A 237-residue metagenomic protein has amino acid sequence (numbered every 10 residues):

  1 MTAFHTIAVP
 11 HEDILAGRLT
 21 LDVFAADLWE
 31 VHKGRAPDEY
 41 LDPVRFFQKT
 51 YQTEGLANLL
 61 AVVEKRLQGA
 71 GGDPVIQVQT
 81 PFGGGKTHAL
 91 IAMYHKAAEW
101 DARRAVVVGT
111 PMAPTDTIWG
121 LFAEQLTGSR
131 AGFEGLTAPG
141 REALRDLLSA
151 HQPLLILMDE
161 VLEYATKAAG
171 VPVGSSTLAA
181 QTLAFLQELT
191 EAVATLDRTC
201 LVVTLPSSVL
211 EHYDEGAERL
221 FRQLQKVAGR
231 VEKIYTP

Functional and structural regions predicted by a protein language model:
M1-P81, I91, R219-P237: Walker A/P-loop-proximal flanking segment of P-loop NTPase domains
L60-L67, Q79, L90-A98, A123 (+6 more regions): Short, well-ordered alpha-helical packing segments
K86: Conserved lysine of the Walker
H95, D101-V107, M112-G132: Conserved NTP-binding/hydrolysis module of P-loop NTPases
A102-D116, E188-P237: Conserved P-loop NTPase catalytic core
V107-T110, I156-A168, T204-S207: Short loop/turn segments at strand-loop or loop-helix junctions that form parts of catalytic or ligand-binding pockets
R130-L162, A168-A169, A180-A192, L196: Mid-core helix/loop region of P-loop NTP-binding domains shared across ATPases and GTPases
Y164-A179, H212-D214: Conserved ATPase-coupling elements of RecA-like P-loop NTPase cores
